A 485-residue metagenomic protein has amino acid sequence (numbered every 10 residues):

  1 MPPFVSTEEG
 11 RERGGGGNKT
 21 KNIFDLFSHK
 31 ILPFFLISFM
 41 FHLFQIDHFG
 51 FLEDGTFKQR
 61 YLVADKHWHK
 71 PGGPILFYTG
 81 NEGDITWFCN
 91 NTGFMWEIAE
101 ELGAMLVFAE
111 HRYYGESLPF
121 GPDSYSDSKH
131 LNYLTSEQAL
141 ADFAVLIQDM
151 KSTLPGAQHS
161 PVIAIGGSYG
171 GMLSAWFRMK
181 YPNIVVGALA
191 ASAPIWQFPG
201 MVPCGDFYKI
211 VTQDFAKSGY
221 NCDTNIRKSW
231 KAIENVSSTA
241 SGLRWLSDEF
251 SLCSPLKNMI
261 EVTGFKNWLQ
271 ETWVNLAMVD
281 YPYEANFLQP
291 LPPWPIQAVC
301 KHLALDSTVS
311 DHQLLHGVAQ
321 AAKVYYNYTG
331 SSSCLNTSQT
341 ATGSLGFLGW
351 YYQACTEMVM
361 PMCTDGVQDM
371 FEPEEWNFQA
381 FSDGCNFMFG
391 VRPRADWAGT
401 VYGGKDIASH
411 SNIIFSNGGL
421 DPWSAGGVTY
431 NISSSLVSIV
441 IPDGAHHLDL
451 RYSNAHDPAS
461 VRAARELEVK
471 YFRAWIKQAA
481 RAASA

Functional and structural regions predicted by a protein language model:
M1-M105, E116, K470-A485: Catalytic-loop region of hydrolases
H67, G73-I75, G80-A141, S435-S453: Active-site machinery of serine-nucleophile hydrolases
A141-H159: Conserved acidic catalytic loop of the alpha/beta-hydrolase fold
G156-S168: Alpha/beta-hydrolase fold nucleophile elbow
G167, L173-Y351, T356, M360: Alpha/beta-hydrolase
G330-C334, S338-Y402: Small-residue-rich helix-loop
S409, F415-N417: Short beta-strand/loop motif that positions the catalytic acidic residue of the alpha/beta-hydrolase fold
P442, Y452-A485: Catalytic active-site module of serine/aspartate enzymes centered on a nucleophile-bearing elbow/loop
